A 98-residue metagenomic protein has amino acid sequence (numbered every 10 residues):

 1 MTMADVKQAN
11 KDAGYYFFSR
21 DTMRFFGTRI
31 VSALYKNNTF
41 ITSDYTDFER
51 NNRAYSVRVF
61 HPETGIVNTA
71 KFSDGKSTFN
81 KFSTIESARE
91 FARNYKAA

Functional and structural regions predicted by a protein language model:
M1-K71: Short N-terminal "domain-start" leader segments that mark the transition from disordered tails or signal peptides into
A70-A98: A short, charged, amphipathic alpha-helix used as a generic interaction element across diverse proteins
